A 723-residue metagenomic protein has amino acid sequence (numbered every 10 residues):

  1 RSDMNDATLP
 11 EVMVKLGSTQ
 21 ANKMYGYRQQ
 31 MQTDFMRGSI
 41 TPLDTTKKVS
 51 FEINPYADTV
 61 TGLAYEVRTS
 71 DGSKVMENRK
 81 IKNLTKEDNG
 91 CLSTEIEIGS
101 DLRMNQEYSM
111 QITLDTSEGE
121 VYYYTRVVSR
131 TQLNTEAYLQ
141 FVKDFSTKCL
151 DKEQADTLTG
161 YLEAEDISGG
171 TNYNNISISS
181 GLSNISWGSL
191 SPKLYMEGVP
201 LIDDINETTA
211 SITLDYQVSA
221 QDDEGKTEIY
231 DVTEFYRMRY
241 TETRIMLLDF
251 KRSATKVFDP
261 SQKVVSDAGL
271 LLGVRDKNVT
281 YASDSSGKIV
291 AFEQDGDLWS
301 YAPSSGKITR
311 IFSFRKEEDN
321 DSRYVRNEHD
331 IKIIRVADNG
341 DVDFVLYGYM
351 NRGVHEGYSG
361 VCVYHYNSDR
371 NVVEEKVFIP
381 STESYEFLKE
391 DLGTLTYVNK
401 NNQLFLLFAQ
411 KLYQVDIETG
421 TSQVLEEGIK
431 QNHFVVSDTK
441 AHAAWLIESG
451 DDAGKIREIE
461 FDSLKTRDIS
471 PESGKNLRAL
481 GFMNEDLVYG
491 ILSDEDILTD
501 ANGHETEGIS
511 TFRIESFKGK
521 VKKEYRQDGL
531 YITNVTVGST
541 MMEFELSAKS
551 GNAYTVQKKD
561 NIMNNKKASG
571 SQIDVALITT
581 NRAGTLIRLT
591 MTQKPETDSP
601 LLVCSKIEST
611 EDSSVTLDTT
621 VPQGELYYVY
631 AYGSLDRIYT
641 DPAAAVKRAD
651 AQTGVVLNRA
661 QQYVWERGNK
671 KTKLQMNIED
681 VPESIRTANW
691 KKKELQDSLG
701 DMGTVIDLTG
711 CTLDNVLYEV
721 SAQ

Functional and structural regions predicted by a protein language model:
A7, K15-Y65, S73-V75, E107-L190 (+16 more regions): Core segments of small alpha/beta cavity-forming domains
E77-R79, F250, I308-K316, V373-S381 (+3 more regions): Beta-propeller fold detector
T85-E97, V325-N327: Aromatic sugar-binding surface patches on proteins that engage polysaccharides or sugar-phosphate polymers
Y108, D204-V218, G340-L346, L487-L492 (+2 more regions): A short hydrophobic beta-strand element
G198-D203, T233-R239, I331-K332: Hydrophobic/aromatic beta-strand elements that line small-molecule binding cavities or substrate pockets in beta-rich
T209-L247, K251: Exposed beta-sheet edge and beta->alpha loop/turn motif
R237, S300, R310, V363-H365 (+3 more regions): Conserved blade-register residue in beta-propeller folds
G306, G357-N371, I456-S463, H504-G519: Beta-propeller blade signature
